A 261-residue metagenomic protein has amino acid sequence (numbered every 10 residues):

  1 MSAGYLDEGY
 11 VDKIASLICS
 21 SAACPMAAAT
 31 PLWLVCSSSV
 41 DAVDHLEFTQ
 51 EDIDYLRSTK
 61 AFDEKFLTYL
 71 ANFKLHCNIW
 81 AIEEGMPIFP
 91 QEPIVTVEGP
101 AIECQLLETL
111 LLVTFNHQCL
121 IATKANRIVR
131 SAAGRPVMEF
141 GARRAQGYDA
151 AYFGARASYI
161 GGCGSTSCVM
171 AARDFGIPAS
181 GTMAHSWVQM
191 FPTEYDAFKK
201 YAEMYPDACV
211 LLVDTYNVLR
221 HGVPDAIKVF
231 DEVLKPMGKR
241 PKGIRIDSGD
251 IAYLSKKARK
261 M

Functional and structural regions predicted by a protein language model:
M1-Y205, L234: Ordered alpha/beta subdomains of enzyme catalytic regions
S186-M261: Glycine-rich phosphate/ribose-binding loops and adjacent secondary-structure elements that form binding surfaces
